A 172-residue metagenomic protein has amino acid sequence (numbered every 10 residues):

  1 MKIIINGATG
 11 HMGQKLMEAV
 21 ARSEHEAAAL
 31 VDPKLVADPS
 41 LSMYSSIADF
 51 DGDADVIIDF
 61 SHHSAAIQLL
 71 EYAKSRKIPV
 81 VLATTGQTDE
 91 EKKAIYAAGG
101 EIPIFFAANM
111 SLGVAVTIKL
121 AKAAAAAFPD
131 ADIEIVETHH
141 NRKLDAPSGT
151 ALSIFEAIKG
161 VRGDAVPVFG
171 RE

Functional and structural regions predicted by a protein language model:
M1: Nucleotide donor/acceptor-binding cores
I4-D51, P129-E172: C-terminal substrate-binding/catalytic lobe of Rossmann-fold NAD(P)-dependent oxidoreductases
A27, V80-V81, I104-F106: Hydrophobic beta-strand scaffold residues
D55-V56, P79: Structural motif
I57-I58, H62: N-terminal Rossmann-like NAD(P) cofactor-binding module of classical short-chain dehydrogenase/reductase
L70-E71, S75, T84-I104, L112-A115 (+1 more regions): Rossmann-fold NAD(P)-binding glycine/threonine-rich loop
